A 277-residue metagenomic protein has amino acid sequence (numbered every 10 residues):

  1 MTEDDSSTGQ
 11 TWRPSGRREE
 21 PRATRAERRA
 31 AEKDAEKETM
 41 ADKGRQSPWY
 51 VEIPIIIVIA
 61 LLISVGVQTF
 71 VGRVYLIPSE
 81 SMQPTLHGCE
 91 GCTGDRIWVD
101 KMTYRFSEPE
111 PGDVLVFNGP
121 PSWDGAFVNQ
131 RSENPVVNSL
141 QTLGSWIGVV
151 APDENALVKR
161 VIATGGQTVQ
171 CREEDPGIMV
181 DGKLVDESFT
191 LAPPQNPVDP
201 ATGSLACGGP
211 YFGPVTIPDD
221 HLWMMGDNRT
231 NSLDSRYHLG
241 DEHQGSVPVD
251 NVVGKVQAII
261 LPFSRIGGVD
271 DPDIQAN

Functional and structural regions predicted by a protein language model:
T2-V51, G66, R73-L76, T85-N277: Soluble "head" domains of membrane/secretory-pathway proteins
E52-F70: Hydrophobic membrane-insertion alpha-helices, especially the h-region of bacterial N-terminal signal peptides
S79: A short acidic/basic microdomain associated with nuclease active sites
